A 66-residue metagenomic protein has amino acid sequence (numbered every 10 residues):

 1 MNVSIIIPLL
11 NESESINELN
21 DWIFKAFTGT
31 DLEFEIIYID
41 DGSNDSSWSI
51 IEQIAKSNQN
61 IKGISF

Functional and structural regions predicted by a protein language model:
M1-F66: Structured catalytic core of nucleotide-sugar glycosyltransferases
